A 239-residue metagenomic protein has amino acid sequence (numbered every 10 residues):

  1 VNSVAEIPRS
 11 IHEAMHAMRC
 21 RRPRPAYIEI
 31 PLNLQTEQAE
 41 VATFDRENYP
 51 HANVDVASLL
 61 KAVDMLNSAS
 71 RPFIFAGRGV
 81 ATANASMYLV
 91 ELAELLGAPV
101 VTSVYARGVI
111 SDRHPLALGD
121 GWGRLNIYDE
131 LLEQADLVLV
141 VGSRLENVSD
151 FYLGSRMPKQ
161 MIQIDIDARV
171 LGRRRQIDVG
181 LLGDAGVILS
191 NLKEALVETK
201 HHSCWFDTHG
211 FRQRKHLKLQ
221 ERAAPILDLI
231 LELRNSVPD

Functional and structural regions predicted by a protein language model:
V1-T43, A62-M65, Y128-I162, A195 (+1 more regions): Structural signature of the thiamine diphosphate
A5, V41, P158-D239: Phosphate/pyrophosphate-binding active-site segments
I7-R9, R19, R78-A85, A223-L227: Active-site glycine- and acidic-residue-rich loops that bind and position anionic ligands or nucleotide-like cofactors
Y27-E29, G97-V104, I162-D165: Short internal beta-strands
I30-T36, R78-V80, A168: Glycine-rich beta-alpha junction loops
L32-A57, K61, S203-W205: Aromatic-enriched
E37-T43, N84-Y88, S111-L116, S149-L153 (+2 more regions): Short acidic, glycine/serine/threonine-rich loops at helix termini
V54, V63-V138, N235-D239: Anionic-ligand anchoring segments at beta-strand to alpha-helix junctions in alpha/beta enzyme folds, i.e., glycine
